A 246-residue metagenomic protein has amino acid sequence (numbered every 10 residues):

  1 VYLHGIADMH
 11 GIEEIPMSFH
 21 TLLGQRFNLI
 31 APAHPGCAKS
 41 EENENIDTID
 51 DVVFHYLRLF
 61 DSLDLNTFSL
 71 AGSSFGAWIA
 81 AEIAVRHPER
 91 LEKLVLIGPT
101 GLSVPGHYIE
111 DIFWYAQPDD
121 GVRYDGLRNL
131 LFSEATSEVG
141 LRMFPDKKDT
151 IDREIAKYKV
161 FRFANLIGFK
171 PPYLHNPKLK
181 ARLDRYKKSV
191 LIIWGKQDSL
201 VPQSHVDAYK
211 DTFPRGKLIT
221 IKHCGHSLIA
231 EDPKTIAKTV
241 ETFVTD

Functional and structural regions predicted by a protein language model:
V1-K39: Conserved HGGG/HGGXW glycine-rich cap/lid loop of the alpha/beta-hydrolase fold
H4, F68, G72-A77: Conserved alpha/beta-hydrolase "nucleophile elbow" surrounding the catalytic nucleophile
T21, I30-A71, K238: Active-site loop/oxyanion-hole signature of alpha/beta-hydrolase fold enzymes
W78-A81, V85, E92-D125: Flexible "cap/lid" loop of the alpha/beta hydrolase fold
P105-H107, D111, Y124-K187: Conserved alpha/beta-hydrolase catalytic His-Asp/Glu region
Y186, I192-W194, D198: Short beta-strand/loop motif that positions the catalytic acidic residue of the alpha/beta-hydrolase fold
S199-H205: Conserved alpha/beta-hydrolase "acid-adjacent" motif
G216-D246: Catalytic active-site module of serine/aspartate enzymes centered on a nucleophile-bearing elbow/loop
